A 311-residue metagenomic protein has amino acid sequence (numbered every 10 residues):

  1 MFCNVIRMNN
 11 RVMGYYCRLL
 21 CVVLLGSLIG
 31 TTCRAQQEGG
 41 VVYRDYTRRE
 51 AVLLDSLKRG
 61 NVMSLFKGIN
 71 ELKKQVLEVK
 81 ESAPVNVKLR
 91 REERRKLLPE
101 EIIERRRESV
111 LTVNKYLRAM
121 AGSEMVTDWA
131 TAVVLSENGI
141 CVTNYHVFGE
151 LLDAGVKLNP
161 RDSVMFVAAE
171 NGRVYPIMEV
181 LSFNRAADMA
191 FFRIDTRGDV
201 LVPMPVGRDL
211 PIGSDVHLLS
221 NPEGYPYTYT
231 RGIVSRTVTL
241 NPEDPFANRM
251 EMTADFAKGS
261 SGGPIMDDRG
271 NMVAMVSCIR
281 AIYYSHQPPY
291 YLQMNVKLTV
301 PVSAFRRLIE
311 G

Functional and structural regions predicted by a protein language model:
N4-E101: N-terminal targeting leaders that route proteins to membranes or the secretory/organellar pathways
E38-L72, M272-G311: C-terminal cap/linker of serine protease catalytic domains
R94-E100, A119-Y145, G262: A conserved glycine-rich beta-strand in the N-terminal activation segment of trypsin-fold
L98, M125, L151-L152, V200-N248 (+2 more regions): Flexible, gly/ser-rich surface segments that form the specificity/activation loops bordering the active-site cleft
E104-M120: A short, Trp-centered hydrophobic/proline-enriched beta-strand micro-motif
W129, S136-S182, I212, P288-P289: Catalytic-histidine neighborhood of serine endopeptidases, predominantly the chymotrypsin-like S1/PA family
V133-V134, D255-V276: Catalytic nucleophile loop of clan PA
D162-T239, M266-R269, V296: Serine endopeptidase catalytic core focused on the charge-relay Asp
